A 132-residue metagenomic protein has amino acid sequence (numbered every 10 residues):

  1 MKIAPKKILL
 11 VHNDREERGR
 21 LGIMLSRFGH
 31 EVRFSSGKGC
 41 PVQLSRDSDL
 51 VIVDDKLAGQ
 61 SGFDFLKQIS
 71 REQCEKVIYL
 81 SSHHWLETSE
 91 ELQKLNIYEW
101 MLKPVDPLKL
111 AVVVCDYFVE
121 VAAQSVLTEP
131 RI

Functional and structural regions predicted by a protein language model:
N13, L80-W85, P104: Conserved active-site segment of CheY-like receiver
D14-R33: Two-component/phosphorelay signaling modules centered on CheY-like receiver
R18, I52-Q73, W85-T88: Conserved phosphotransfer microenvironments
F34-L50: Acidic, metal-coordinating helix/loop segments flanking the phosphotransfer/catalytic sites of two-component signaling
V51, W100-M101: Two-component signal transduction core modules
H83-W100: Alpha4 helix (beta4-alpha4-beta5 surface) of REC/receiver domains from two-component response regulators
V105-V114, A122: C-terminal output helix
E120-I132: CheY-like receiver
